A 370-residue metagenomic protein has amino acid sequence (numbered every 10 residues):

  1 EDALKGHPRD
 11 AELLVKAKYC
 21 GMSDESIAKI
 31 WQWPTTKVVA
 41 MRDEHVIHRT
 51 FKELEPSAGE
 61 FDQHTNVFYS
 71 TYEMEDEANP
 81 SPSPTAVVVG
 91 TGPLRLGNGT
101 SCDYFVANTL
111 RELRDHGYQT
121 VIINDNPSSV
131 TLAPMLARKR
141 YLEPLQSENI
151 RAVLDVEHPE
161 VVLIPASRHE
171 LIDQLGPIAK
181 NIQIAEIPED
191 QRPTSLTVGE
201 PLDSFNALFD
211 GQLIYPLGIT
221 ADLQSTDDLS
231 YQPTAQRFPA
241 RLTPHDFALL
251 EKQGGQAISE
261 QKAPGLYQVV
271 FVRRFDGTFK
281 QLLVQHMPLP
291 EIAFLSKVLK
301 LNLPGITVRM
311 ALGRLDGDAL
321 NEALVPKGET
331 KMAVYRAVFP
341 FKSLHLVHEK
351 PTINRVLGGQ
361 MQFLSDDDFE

Functional and structural regions predicted by a protein language model:
E1, G6-L13, A17-G21, T35 (+10 more regions): ATP-dependent carboxylate activation and anion-phosphoryl transfer catalytic cores that bind Mg-ATP to form
S26-E77: C-terminal amphipathic alpha-helical interaction region
I27, G92, T307: A residue-level signal for conserved active-site and pocket-lining positions in enzyme catalytic cores
G90-G92, P165-R168: Structural motif
G92-P93, N126: Residue-level signal for short, function-critical loop segments
L94-Y104: A short, glycine/small-residue-rich beta-strand->loop->alpha-helix junction that serves as a flexible
